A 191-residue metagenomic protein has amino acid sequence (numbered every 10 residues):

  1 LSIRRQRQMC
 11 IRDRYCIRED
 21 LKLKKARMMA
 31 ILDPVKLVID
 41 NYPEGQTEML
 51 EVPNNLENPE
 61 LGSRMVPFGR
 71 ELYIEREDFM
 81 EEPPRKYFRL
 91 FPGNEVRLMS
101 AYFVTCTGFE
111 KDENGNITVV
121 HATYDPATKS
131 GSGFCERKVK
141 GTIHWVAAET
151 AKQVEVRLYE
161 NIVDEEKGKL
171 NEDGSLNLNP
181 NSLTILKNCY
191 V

Functional and structural regions predicted by a protein language model:
L1-I11: Single conserved hydrophobic/aromatic residue that forms the stacking wall/gate of nucleotide- or nucleobase-binding
R12-V191: Core subunits and conserved enzymes of cellular information-processing and envelope-translocation systems across
